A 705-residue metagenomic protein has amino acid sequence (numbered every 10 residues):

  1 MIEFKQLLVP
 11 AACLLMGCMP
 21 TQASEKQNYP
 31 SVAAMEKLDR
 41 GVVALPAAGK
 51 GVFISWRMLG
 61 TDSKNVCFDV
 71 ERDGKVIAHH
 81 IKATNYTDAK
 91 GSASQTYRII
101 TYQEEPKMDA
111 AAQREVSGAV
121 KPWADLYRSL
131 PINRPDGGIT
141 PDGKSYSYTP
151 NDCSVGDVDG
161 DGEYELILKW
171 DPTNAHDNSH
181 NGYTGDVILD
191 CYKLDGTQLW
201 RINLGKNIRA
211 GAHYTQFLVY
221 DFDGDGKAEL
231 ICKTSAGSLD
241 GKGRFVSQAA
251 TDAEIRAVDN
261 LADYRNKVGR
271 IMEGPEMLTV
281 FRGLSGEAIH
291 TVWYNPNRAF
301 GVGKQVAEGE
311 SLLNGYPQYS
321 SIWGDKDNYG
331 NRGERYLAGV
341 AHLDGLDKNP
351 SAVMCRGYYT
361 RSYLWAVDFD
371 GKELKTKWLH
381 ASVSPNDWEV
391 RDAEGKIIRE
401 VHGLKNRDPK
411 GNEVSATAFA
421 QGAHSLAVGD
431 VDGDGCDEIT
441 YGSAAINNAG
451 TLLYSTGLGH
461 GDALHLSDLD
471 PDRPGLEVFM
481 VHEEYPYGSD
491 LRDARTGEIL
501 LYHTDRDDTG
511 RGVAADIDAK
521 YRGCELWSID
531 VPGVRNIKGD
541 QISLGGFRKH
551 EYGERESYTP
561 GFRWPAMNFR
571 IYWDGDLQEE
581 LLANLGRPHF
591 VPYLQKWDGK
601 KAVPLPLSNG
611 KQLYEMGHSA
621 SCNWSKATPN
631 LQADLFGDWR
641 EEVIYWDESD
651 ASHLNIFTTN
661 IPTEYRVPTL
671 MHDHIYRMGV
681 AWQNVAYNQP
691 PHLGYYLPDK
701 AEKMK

Functional and structural regions predicted by a protein language model:
M1-V9: Bacterial N-terminal signal peptides that target proteins for export
I2, G17-P20: Position-driven detector of the extreme protein N-terminus
V9-G17: Bacterial N-terminal signal peptides
T21-E25: Boundary at the C-terminal end of the N-terminal hydrophobic targeting segment
V32-R40, G49-G51, M58, I81-A83 (+1 more regions): Beta-propeller-forming repeat regions
L45-P46: Beta-strand/beta-sandwich contexts
L59-R72: Solvent-exposed loop/turn segments flanking beta-strands in beta-repeat/beta-sandwich domains
R72-I77, N448-A449: Short strand-turn-strand beta-turns centered on an Asx-Gly dipeptide
